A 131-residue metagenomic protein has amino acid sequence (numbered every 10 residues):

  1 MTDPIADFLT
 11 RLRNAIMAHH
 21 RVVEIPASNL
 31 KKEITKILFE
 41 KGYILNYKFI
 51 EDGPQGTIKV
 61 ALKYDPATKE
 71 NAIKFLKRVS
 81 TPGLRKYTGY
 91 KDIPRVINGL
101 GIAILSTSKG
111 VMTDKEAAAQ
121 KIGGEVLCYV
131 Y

Functional and structural regions predicted by a protein language model:
M1-Y131: Core subunits and conserved enzymes of cellular information-processing and envelope-translocation systems across
